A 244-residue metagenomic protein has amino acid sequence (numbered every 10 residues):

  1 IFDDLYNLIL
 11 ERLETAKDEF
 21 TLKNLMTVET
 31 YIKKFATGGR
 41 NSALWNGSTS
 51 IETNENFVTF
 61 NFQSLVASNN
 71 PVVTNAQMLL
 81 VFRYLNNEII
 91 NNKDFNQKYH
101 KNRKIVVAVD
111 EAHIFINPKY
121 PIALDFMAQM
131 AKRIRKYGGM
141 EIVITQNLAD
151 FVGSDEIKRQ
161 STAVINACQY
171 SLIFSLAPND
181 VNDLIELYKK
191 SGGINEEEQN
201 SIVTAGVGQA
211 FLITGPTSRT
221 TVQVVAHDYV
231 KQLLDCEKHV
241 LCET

Functional and structural regions predicted by a protein language model:
I1-G139, T204, L212-P216: P-loop NTPase motor domains
F2-I9, V28-I32, N41, L148 (+4 more regions): Generic structural signal of hydrophobic/aromatic residues within well-ordered alpha-helices of folded domains
F2-L10, T221-T244: Charge-patterned, long linear interaction tracts outside catalytic cores
D18, N69-N70, Q97, E156-I157 (+2 more regions): Alpha-helix capping and helix-coil boundary motifs
N69-V73, K119, D183-E186, V222-A226 (+1 more regions): Short conserved micro-motifs at the rims of enzyme active sites and ligand-binding pockets
A76-L79, Y188-K190, Y229: Short, solvent-exposed amphipathic alpha-helical segments in soluble enzyme and RNA/protein-processing domains
I122-V225: Conserved ATP-driven motor cores of ASCE-family P-loop NTPases powering translocation/secretion/packaging/pilus
